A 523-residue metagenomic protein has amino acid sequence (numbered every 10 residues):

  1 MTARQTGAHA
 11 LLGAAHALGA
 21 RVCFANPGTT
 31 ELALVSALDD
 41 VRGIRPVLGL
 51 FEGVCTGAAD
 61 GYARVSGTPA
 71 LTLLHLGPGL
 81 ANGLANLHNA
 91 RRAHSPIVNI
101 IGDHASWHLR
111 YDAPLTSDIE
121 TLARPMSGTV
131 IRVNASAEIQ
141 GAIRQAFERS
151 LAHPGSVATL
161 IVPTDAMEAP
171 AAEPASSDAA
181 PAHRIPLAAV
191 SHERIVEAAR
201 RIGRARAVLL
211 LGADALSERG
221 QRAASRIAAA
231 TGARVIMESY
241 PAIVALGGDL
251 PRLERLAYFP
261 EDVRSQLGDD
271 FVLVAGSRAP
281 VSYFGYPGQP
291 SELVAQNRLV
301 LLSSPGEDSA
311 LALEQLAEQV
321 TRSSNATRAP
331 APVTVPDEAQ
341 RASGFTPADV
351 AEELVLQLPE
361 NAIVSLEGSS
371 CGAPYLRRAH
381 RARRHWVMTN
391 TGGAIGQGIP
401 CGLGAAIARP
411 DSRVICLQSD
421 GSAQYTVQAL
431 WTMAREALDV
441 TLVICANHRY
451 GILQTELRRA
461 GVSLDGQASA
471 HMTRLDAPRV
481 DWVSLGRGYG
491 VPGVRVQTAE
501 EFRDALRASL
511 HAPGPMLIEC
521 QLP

Functional and structural regions predicted by a protein language model:
T2, A137, G276-G372, A468-H471 (+2 more regions): Phosphate/pyrophosphate-binding active-site segments
T2-S324, V440-L442: N-terminal alpha/beta PP-like core and its mobile active-site loop of ThDP/TPP-dependent enzymes
A8-R21, N26-T30, L34-D39, P330-D411: Active-site diphosphate/adenylate-binding microenvironment
F51-E52, Y111-D112, R184-E197, L256-A257 (+5 more regions): A general structural motif
T68, A205, A362, S412 (+1 more regions): Surface-exposed loop/turn positions
G79, A105, D165-M167, D214-L216 (+11 more regions): Short, glycine-/Ser/Thr-/acidic-enriched flexible segments
L87-N89, F147-E148, D262-R264, L354-Q357 (+2 more regions): Short amphipathic alpha-helices and their capping/turn segments at secondary-structure boundaries
I100, H108-L115, A230, P374-P523: Thiamine diphosphate
